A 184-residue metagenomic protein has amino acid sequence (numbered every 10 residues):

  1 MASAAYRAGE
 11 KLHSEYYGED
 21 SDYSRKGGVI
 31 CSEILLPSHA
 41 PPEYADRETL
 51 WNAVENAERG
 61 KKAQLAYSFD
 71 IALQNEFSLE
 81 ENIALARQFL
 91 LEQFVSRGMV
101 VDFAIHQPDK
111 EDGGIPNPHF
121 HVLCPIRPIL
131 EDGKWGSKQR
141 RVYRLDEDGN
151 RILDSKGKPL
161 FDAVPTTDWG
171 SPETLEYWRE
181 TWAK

Functional and structural regions predicted by a protein language model:
M1-K184: N-terminal nicking endonuclease/strand-transfer module with a His-rich metal-binding environment and a catalytic Tyr
